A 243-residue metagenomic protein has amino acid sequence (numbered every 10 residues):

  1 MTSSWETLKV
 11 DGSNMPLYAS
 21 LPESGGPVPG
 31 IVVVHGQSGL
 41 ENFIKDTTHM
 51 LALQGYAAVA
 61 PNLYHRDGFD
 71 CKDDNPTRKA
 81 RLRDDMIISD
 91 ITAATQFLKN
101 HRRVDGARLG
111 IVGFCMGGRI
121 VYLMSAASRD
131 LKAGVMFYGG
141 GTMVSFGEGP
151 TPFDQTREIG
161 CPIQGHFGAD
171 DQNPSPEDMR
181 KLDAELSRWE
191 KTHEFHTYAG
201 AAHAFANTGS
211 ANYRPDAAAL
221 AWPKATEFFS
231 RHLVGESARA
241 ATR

Functional and structural regions predicted by a protein language model:
W5-V104, T151-P152, A204-S210: Serine-hydrolase catalytic machinery in alpha/beta-hydrolase-like enzymes
V59-P61, M136, G165, F195: Hydrophobic residues in well-ordered beta-strands that form the structural core
D67-C71, G141-G147, N173: A short beta-to-alpha transition loop/helix N-cap that caps and shapes the active-site region
A93-E158: Primarily recognizes the serine-hydrolase "nucleophile elbow" in alpha/beta-hydrolase and SGNH/GDSL folds
I159, G165-F167: Short beta-strand/loop motif that positions the catalytic acidic residue of the alpha/beta-hydrolase fold
Q172-K181: Conserved alpha/beta-hydrolase "acid-adjacent" motif
S187-R243: C-terminal catalytic histidine-bearing segment of alpha/beta-hydrolase fold enzymes
